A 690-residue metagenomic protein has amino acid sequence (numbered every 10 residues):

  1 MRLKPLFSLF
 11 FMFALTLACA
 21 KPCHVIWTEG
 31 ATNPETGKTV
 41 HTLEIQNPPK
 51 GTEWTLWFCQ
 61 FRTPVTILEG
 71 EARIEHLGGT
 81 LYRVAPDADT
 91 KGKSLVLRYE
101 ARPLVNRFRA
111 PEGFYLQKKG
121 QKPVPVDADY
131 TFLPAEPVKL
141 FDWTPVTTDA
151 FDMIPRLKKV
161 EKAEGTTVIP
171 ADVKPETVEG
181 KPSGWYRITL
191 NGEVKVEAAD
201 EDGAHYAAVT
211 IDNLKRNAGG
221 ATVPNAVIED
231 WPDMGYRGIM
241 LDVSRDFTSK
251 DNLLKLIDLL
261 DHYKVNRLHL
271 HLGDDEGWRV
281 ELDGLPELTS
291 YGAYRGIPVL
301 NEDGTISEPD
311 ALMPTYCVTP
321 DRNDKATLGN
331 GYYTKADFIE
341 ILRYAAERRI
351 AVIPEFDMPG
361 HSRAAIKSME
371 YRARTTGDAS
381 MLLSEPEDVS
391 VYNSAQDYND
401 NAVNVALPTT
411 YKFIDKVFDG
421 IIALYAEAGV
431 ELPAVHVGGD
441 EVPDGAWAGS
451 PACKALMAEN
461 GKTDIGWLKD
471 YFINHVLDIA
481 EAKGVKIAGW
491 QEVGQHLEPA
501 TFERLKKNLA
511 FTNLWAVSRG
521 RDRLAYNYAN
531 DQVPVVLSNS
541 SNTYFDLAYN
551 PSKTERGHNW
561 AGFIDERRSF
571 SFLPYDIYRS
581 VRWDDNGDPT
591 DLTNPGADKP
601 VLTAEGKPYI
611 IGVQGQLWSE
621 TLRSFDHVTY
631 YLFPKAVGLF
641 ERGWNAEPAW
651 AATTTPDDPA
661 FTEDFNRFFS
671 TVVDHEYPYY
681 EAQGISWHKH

Functional and structural regions predicted by a protein language model:
M1-C23: Bacterial Sec-dependent N-terminal signal peptides
I26-K50: Short beta-strand elements of extracellular/lumenal beta-sandwich folds
A31, K50-H76, G113-Y115: Short acidic, flexible loop segments centered on an aromatic residue
A88-A110: Low-complexity, intrinsically disordered segments enriched in Ser/Thr together with acidic residues
N106-P232, G489-L497, V673-D674, E681-H690: Acidic, contiguous N-terminal accessory segments
L190-N401, T409-Y411, V417-A426, V430-A434 (+1 more regions): Feature activates predominantly on carbohydrate-active enzymes
S394-L509, V517-R521: Active-site neighborhood of glycoside hydrolase catalytic domains
K486-G494, P499-H690: Flexible, acidic glycine-rich loops studded with aromatic residues
